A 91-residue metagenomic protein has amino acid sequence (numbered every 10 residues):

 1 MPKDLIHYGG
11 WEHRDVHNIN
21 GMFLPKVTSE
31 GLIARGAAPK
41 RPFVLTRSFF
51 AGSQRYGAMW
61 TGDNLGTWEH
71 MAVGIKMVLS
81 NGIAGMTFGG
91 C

Functional and structural regions predicted by a protein language model:
M1-C91: Catalytic-domain carbohydrate-binding cleft regions of carbohydrate-active enzymes
